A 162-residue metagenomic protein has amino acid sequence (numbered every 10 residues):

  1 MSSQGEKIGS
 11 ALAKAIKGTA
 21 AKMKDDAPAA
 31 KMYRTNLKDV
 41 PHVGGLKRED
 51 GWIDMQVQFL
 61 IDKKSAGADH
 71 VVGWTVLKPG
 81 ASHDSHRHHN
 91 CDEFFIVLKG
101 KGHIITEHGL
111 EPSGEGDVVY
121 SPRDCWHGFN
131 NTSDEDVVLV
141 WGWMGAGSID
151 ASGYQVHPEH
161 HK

Functional and structural regions predicted by a protein language model:
S2-D69, Y154-K162: A short, N-terminal "cap"/entry segment at the start of jelly-roll beta-barrel domains of the cupin/DSBH fold
D54-V57, G73-H88: Conserved short histidine dyad/triad with adjacent acidic residue
W74-T75, Y120, E135-S152: A short hydrophobic beta-strand segment most commonly corresponding to one strand of the jelly-roll/cupin
D84-H86, I104-I105, S121, H127-S133: Short beta-strand His + acidic residue motifs that chelate non-heme Fe in jelly-roll/DSBH and cupin folds
N90-D92, V97-G102, H108: Glycine- and acidic-residue-biased ligand/ion/polar-headgroup-sensing regions
K101-H103, L110, W126, D136: Structural motif
H108-R123: Short acidic-glycine-tyrosine-enriched beta hairpin
